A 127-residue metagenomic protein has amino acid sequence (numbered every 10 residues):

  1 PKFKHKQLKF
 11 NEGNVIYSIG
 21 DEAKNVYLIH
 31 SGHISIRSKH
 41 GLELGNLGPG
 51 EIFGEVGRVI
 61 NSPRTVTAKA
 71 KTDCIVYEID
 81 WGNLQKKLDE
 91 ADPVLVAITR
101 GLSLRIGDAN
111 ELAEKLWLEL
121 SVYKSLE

Functional and structural regions predicted by a protein language model:
P1-R37: Regulatory nucleotide-sensing modules
G13, G32, G50, A68 (+1 more regions): Short hydrophobic/aromatic patches on the structural cores and recognition surfaces of FHA
S35, K71-D73, L112: Short alpha-helical scaffold segments that flank and stabilize functional sites
N46-T99: Cyclic-nucleotide recognition modules
L84-Y123: A small-molecule sensor/coupling module
